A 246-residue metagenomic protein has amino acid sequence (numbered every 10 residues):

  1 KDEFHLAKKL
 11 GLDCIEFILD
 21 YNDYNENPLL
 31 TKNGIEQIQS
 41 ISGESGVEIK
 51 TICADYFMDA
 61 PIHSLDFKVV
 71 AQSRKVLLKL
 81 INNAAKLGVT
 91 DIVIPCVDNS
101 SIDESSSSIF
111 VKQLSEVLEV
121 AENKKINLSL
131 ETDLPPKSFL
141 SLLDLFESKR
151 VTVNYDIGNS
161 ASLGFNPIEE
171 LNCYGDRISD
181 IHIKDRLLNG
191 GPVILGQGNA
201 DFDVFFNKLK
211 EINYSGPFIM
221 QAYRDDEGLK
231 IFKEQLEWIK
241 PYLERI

Functional and structural regions predicted by a protein language model:
K1-D13, G43, P136-Y155, N159-I246: Histidine-acidic metal/acid-base catalytic patches
D2-E3, G43-S45, M58-T152: Active-site acidic/histidine proton-transfer and metal-coordination neighborhood in alpha/beta enzyme cores
L10-N22, T51-D59, C96: Short, conserved active-site loops that position catalytic residues or coordinate cofactors/metal ions across diverse
D13-C14, E48, T90, N127 (+1 more regions): Residue-level detector of anion-binding/catalytic polar loops
E16, T51, V93, S129 (+2 more regions): Conserved beta-strand positions in the central sheet of alpha/beta enzyme cores
F17-S42, C96-I102: Glycine-rich, proline-tolerant flexible connector loops at the mouths of alpha/beta enzymes
N22-E26, M58-S64, D98-E104, S162-G164 (+1 more regions): A short acidic, helix-capping loop that chelates divalent metal ions and anchors anionic groups
L30-E36, V70, R74-L77, S106-L114 (+3 more regions): Charged helix-capping and loop-helix junction motifs
